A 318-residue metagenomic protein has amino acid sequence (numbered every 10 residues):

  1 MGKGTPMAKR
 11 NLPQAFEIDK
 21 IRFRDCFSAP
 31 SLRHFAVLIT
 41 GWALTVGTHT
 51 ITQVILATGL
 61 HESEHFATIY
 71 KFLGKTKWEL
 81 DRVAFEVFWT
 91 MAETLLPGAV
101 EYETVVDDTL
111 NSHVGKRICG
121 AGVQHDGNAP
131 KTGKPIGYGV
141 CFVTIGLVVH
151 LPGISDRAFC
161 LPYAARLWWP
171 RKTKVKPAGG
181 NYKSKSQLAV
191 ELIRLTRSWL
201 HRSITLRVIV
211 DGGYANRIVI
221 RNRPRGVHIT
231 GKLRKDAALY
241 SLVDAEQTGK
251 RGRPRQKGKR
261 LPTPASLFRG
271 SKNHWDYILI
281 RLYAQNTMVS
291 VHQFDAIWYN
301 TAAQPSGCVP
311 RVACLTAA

Functional and structural regions predicted by a protein language model:
M1-P6: Short, Lys/Arg-enriched N-terminal segments with co-localized hydrophobic residues within the first ~10-30 amino acids
A8-A36, Y70, G179: Basic, short loop/linker segments at the boundary and entry of helix-turn-helix/winged-helix-like folds
C26-S28, Q53-A57, H61, Y70-T76 (+3 more regions): Phosphate-ester processing/binding pockets and catalytic centers
F27-S31, W42, V46-K116, G120-V123 (+4 more regions): Electropositive nucleic-acid engagement tracts
K75-R166, D276-P305, C314: Active-site-proximal, Lys/Arg-enriched surface segment that forms a nucleic-acid-binding/basic interface patch
G153-L161, R166-K174, A178, K235 (+1 more regions): An anionic, glycine-rich sequence signature occurring as long contiguous blocks
K172-R251: Domain-level cores of phosphate- or acyl-group-handling catalytic modules
